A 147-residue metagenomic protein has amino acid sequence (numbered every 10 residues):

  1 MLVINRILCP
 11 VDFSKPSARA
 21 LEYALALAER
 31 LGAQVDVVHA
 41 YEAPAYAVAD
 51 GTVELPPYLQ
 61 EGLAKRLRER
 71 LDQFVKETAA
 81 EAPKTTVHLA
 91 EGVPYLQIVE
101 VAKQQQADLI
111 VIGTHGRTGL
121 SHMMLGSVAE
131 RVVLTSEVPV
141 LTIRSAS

Functional and structural regions predicted by a protein language model:
M1-L2, L134: Short, flexible hinge/linker loops that cap or flank conserved catalytic cores
L2, Y23, R30, K76-I110 (+1 more regions): Structural beta-alpha unit
L2-E54: Small/aliphatic-rich secondary-structure junction motif
D36-V38, T86-A90, L141: General small-molecule cofactor/ligand-binding pocket signal
Y41, L89-V93, H115: Short beta->alpha linker loops
P44-A45, Q97, G119: Generic structural signal for helix capping and beta-alpha/helix-loop junctions
L55-E69: A short acidic, glycine-rich active-site loop that binds or catalyzes chemistry on phosphate/adenosine moieties
V101-S147: Gly/Ser-rich helix-loop-strand patches that form or flank binding pockets for ribonucleotide-derived cofactors
